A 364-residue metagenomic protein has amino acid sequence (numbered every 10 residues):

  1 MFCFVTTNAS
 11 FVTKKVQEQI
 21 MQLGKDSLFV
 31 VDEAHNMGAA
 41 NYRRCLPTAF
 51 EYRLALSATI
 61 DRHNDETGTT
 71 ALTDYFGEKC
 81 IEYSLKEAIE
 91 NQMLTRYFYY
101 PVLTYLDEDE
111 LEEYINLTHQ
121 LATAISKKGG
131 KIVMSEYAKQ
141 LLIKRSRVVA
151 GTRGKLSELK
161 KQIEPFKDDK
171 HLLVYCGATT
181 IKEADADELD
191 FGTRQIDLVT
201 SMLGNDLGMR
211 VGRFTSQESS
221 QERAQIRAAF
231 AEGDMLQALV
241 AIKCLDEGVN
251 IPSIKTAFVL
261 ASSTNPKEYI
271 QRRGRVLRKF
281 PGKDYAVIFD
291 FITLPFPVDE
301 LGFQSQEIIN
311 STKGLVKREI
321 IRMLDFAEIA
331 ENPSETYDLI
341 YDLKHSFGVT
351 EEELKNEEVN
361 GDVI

Functional and structural regions predicted by a protein language model:
M1-C45, I242: Conserved RecA-like ASCE ATPase "motif II neighborhood" in helicase/translocase motors
F4-T7, E51-A58, A238-A241: Structural recognition of the conserved hydrophobic beta-strand(s) that form the central parallel beta-sheet of P-loop
V16-Q17, L173, R194-D246: Conserved helicase ATPase core of P-loop NTP-dependent helicases/translocases
N36-Y97: Post-DEXD/H (motif II) to motif III coupling segment of the RecA-like Helicase ATP-binding lobe
E78-L172, A178: Conserved interdomain linker/interface between the two RecA-like ATPase lobes of SF2 helicase motors
K139, E300-I364: Long, largely alpha-helical accessory region at the distal end of helicase-like NTP-driven motors
V240-I242, E247-S263, E268-Q271, Y285-D290: A short beta-strand element within the Helicase C-terminal
R275-N310: Conserved segment of the helicase C-terminal RecA-like domain
